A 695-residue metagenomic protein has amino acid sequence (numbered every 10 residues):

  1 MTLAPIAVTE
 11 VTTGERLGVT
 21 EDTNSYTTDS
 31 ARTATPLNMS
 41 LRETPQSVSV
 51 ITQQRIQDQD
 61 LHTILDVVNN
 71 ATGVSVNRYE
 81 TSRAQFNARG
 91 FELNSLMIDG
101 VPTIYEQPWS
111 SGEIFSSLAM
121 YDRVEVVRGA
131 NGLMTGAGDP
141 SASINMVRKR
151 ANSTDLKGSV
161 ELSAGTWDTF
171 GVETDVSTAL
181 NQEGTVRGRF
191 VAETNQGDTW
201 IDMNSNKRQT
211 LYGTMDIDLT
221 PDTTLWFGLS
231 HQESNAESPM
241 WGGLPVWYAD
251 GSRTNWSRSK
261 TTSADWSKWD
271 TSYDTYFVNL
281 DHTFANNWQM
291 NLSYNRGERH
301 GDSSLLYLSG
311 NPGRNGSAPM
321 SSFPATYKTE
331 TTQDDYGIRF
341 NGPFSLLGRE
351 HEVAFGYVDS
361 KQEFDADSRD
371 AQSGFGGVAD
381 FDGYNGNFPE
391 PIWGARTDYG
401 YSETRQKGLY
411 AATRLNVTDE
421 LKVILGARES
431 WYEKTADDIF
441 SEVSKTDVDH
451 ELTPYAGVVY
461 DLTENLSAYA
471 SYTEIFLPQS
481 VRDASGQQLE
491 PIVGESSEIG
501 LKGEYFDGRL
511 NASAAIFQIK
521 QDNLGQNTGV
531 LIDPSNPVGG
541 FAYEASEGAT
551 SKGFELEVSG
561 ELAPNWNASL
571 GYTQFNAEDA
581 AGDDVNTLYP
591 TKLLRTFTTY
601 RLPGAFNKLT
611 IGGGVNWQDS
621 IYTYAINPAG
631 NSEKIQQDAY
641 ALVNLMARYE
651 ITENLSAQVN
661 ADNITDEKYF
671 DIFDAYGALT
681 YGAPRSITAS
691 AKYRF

Functional and structural regions predicted by a protein language model:
S25-S49, Q53, Q59, L65-P102 (+1 more regions): Extracytoplasmic beta-strand/coil segments of soluble accessory domains associated with Gram-negative outer-membrane
V76, Q85, V101-R128, V147-R148: Short acidic/polar hinge/loop motifs at secondary-structure boundaries that mediate gating or recognition
I104-Y105, M120-D122, L133-G213, L219-T223 (+2 more regions): Outer-membrane beta-barrel translocator/receptor signature
N195-T199, Y212-D218, D222-T283, E298-T331 (+4 more regions): Acidic/polar loop-and-plug regions of large Gram-negative outer-membrane beta-barrel proteins
D218, T331, E350-Q362, G400-Q521 (+2 more regions): Structural signature of Gram-negative outer-membrane beta-barrels, strongest in the C-terminal barrel of TonB-dependent
N279-A285, Q289-N295, R299-L305, A468 (+3 more regions): Membrane-embedded beta-barrel scaffold of Gram-negative outer-membrane proteins
D419-E420, Q518, E544-I626, T665-D666 (+2 more regions): Gram-negative outer-membrane beta-barrel transporters
W617-I626, R648-F695: C-terminal beta-signal and adjacent terminal beta-strands/loops of Gram-negative outer-membrane beta-barrel proteins
